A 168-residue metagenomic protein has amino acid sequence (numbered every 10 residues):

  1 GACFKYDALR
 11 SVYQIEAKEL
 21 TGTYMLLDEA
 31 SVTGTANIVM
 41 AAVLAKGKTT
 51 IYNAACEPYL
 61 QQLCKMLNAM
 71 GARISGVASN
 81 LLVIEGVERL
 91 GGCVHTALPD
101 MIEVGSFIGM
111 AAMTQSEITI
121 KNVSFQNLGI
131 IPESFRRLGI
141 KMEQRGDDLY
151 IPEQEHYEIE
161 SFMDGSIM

Functional and structural regions predicted by a protein language model:
G1-M168: Structural preference for solvent-exposed beta-strand-turn elements and adjacent flexible terminal/loop segments within
